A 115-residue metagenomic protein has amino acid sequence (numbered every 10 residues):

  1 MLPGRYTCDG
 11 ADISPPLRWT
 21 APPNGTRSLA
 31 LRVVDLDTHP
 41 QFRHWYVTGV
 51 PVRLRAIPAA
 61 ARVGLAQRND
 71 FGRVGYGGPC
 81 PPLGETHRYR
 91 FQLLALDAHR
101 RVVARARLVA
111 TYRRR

Functional and structural regions predicted by a protein language model:
M1-R115: N-terminus-centered regions that define maturation/targeting leaders and the start of the first functional domain
